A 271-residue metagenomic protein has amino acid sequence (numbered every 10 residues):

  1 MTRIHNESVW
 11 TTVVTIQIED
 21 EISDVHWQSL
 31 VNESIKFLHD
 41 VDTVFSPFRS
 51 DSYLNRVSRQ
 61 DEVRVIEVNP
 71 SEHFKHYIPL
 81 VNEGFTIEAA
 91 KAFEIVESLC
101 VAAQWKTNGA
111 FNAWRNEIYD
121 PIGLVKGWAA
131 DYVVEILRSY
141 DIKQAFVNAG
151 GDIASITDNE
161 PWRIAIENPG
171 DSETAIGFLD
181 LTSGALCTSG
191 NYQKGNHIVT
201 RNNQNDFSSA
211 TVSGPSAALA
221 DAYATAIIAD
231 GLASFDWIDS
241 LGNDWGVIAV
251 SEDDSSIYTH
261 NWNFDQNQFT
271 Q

Functional and structural regions predicted by a protein language model:
M1-Q271: Mature catalytic core of soluble alpha/beta enzymes
